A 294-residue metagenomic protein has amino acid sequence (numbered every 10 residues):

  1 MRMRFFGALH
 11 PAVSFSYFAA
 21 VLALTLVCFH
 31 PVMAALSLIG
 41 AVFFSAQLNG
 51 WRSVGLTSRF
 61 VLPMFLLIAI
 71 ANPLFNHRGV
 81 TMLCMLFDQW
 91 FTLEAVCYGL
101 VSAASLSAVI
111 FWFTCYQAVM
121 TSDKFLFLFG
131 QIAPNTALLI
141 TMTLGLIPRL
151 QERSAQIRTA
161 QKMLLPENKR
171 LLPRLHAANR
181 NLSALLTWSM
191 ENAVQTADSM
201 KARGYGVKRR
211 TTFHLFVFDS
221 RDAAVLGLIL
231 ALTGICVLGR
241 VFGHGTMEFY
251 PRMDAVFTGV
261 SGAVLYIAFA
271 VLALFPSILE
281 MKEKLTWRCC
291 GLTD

Functional and structural regions predicted by a protein language model:
M1-F15, H77-C97, A255-F257: Interfacial loop/helix-cap signal at membrane boundaries in integral membrane proteins
R2-A46, T159-D294: Transmembrane alpha-helix interface motif
P31, G50-W51, A133-T136: Membrane-helix interface segments
A35, G50-S58: Interfacial helix-loop-helix linkers and transmembrane-helix boundary segments in multi-pass membrane proteins
G40-G50, M64-I68: Alpha-helical transmembrane segments and their membrane-interface exit regions
T57-L172, L285-D294: Juxtamembrane/interface alpha-helical elements of multi-pass membrane proteins
